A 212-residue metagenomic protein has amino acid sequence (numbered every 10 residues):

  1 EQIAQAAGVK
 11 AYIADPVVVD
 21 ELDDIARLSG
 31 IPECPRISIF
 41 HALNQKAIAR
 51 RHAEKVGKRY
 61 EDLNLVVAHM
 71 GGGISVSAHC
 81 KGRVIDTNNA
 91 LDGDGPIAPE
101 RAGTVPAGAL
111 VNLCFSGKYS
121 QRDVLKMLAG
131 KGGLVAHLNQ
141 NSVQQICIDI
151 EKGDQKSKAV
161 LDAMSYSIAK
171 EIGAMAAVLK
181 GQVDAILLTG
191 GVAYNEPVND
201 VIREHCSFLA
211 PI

Functional and structural regions predicted by a protein language model:
E1-V17: Conserved phosphate-binding loops in N-terminal lobes of ATP-dependent enzymes of the actin/Hsp70/sugar-kinase
Q2, I13, L28, E33-L65 (+3 more regions): Glycine-rich phosphate-binding loop plus the immediately following alpha-helix
E21-L22, I74-V76, Y194-N199: Short active-site-adjacent structural elements
N44, I48, P106-A109, S120 (+8 more regions): General structural feature for long, well-ordered alpha-helical segments within catalytic domains of soluble enzymes
E61, L179-I186: Short, surface-exposed connector motifs at secondary-structure boundaries
K126, G130-K180: Adenine-nucleotide phosphate-binding core of ATP-dependent small-molecule kinases
V183-H205: Glycine-rich phosphate-binding loops at beta-strand->alpha-helix junctions
S207-I212: Short, intrinsically disordered, charge-balanced linker/junction segments flanking boundaries in proteins
